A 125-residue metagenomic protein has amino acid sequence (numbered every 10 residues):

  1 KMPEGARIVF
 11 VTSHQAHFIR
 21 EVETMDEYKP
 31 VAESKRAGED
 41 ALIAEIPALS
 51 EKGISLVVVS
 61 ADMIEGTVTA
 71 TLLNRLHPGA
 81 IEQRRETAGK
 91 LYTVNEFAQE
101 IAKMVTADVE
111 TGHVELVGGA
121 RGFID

Functional and structural regions predicted by a protein language model:
K1-E51, M63-G66: Catalytic loop of short-chain dehydrogenase/reductase
S13, H17, L72, L76-A80: Amphipathic, alpha-helical segments enriched in basic
R20-V22, T69-L72, T106-T111: Glycine/proline-rich active-site loop of Rossmann-fold NAD(P)-dependent oxidoreductases
I54-V59, R75-D125: C-terminal helical subdomain
G66-T69, I124-D125: Short active-site-adjacent structural elements
